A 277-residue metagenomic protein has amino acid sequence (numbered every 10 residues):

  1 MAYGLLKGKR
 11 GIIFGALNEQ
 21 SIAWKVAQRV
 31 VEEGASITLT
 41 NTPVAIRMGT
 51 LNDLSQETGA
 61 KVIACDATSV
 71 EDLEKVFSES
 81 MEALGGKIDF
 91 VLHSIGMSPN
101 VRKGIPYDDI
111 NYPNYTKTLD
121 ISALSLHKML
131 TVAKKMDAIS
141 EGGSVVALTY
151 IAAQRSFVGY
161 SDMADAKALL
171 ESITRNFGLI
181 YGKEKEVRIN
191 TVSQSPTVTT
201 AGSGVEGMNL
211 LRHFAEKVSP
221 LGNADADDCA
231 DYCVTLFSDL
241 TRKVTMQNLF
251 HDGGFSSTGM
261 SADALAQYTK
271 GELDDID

Functional and structural regions predicted by a protein language model:
Y3-L39: Canonical Rossmann dinucleotide-binding motif of NAD(H)/NADP(H)-dependent dehydrogenases/reductases, specifically
I13, L92, V146, I189-V192 (+3 more regions): Hydrophobic structural elements of the Rossmann-like NAD(P)H-binding subdomain that define the short-chain
G15-K25, G96-E184, S193-T199, G222 (+1 more regions): Catalytic loop of short-chain dehydrogenase/reductase
V30, Y181, L236: Aromatic pocket-lining residues of Rossmann-like dinucleotide-binding sites
A35-L51: Conserved glycine-rich Rossmann-like NAD(P)H-binding loop of the short-chain dehydrogenase/reductase
T50-L54, E184, T191-V218, T258-D277: A glycine/serine/threonine-rich, flexible loop-to-helix segment that serves as the NAD(P) cofactor-binding "lid"
Q56-E57, I63-E74, S78-T118, K135 (+5 more regions): Conserved mid-core segment of classical short-chain dehydrogenase/reductases
L124, T191, N209-V244, L249-G253 (+1 more regions): C-terminal helical subdomain
